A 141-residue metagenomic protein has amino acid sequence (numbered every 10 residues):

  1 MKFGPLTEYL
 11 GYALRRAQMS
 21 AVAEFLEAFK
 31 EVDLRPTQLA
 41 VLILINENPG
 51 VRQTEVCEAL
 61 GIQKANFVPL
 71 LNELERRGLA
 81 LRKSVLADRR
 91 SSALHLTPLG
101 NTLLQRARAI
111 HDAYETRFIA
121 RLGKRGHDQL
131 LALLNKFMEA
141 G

Functional and structural regions predicted by a protein language model:
M1-V32, K136: N-terminal leader segment of winged-helix/HTH proteins
L14, I45-P49: Short helix-to-turn junction characteristic of helix-turn-helix DNA-binding domains, especially the helix
V22, G50, T54, N72-N135: Charged, amphipathic alpha-helical coiled-coil/dimerization segments
V41-L42: Short alpha-helical "packing" element that flanks the helix-turn-helix/winged-helix DNA-binding module
P49-G50, G61: Central "turn" residue of the DNA-binding helix-turn-helix
C57: The alpha-helix within a helix-turn-helix
Q63-N66: Helix-turn-helix DNA-binding motif, specifically the short coil turn and the N-cap/start of the second
